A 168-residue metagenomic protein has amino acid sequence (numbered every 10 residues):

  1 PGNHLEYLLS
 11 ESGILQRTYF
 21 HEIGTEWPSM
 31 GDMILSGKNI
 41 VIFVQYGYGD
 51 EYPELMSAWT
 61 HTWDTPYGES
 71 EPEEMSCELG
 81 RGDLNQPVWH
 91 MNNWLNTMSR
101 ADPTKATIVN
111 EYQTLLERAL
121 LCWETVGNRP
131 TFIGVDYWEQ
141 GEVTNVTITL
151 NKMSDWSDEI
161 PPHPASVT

Functional and structural regions predicted by a protein language model:
P1-S166: Catalytic cores of phosphodiester-bond hydrolases, prominently lipid phosphodiesterases
